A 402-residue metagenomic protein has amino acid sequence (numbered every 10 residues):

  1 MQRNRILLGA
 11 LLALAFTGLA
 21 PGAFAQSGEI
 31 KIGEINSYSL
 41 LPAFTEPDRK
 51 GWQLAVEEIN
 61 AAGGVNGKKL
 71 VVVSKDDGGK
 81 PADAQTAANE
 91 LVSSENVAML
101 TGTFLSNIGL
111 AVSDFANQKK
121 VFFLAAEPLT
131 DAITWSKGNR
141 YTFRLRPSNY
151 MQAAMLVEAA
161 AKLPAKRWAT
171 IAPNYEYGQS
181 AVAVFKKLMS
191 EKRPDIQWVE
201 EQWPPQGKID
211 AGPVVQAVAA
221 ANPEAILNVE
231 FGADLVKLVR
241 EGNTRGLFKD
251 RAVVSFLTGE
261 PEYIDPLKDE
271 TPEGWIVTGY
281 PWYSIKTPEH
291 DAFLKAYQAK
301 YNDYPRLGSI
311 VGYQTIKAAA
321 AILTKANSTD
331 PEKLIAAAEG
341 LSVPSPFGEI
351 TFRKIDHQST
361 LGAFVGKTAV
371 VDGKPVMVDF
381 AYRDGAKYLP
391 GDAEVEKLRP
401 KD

Functional and structural regions predicted by a protein language model:
G9-L19: Bacterial N-terminal signal peptides
L19-A25: Sec/Tat signal peptide C-region and signal peptidase I cleavage site
E29, F44-K50, A62-W135, L145 (+2 more regions): Beta-alpha junction/loop-to-helix N-cap segments that form part of ligand/metal-binding clefts
I30, S342, P346-D402: Solvent-exposed, acidic/polar segments of extracytosolic/periplasmic ligand-binding ectodomains
G33-Q53, K75-A82, F104-N107, P173-Q179 (+2 more regions): Extracytoplasmic "Venus flytrap"
T86, D131-A132, N139-T244, Y283-A292: Extracellular/periplasmic Venus flytrap/periplasmic-binding protein
L91-F104, L124-A126, A169-A172, N222-G232 (+3 more regions): Periplasmic-binding protein-like
G242-Y313, T324-T329, M377-D402: Extracellular/periplasmic periplasmic-binding protein-like sensory domains
